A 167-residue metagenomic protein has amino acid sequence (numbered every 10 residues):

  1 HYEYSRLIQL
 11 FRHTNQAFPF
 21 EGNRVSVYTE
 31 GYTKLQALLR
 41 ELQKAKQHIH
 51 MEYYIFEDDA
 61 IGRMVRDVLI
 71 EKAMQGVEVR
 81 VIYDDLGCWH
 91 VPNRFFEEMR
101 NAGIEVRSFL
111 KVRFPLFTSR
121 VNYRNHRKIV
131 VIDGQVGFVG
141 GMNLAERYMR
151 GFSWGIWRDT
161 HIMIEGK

Functional and structural regions predicted by a protein language model:
H1-K167: N-terminal localization/anchoring segments of enzymes in phospholipid and broader phosphate metabolism
